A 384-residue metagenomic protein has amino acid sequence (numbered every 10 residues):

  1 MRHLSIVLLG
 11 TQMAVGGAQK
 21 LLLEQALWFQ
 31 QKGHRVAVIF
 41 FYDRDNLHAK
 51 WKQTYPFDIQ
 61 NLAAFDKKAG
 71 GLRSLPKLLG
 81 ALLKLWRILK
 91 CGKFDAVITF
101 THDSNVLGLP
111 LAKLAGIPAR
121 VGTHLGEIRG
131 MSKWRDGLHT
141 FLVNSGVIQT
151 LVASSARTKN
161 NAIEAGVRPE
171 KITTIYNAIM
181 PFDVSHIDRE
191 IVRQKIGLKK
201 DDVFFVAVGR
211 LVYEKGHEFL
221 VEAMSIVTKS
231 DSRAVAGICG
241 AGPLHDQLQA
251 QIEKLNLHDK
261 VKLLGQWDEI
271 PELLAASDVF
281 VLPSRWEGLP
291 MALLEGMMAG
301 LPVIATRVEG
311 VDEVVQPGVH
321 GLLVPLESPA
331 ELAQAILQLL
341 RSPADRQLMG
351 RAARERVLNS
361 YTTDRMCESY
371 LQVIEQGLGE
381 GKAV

Functional and structural regions predicted by a protein language model:
L8-G16, K20-E24, W28-R73, P243: N-terminal strand-loop element at the rim of the active site of nucleotide-sugar-dependent glycosyltransferases
Q19-L27, V203-I226, A236, P243-Q249 (+4 more regions): A conserved mid-protein helix/loop that constitutes part of the nucleotide-sugar donor-binding site
K52-Q53, V184-L198, F204, E253 (+1 more regions): A short helix/loop element that forms part of the nucleotide-sugar donor recognition site in Leloir-type
T99-N105, H124: Short His-centered aromatic/hydrophobic patch
G146-D183: A short, active-site helix/loop in glycosyltransferases that binds the activated sugar's phosphate group
Q266, R285: Aromatic "clamp/platform" in nucleotide-sugar-dependent glycosyltransferases that forms part of the donor/acceptor
P302-A305, V315: Short hydrophobic beta-strand element within catalytic cores of glycosyltransferases and related nucleotide-activated
P317-G318, L322-P329, Q338-P343: Conserved acidic donor-binding segment of nucleotide-sugar-dependent glycosyltransferases
